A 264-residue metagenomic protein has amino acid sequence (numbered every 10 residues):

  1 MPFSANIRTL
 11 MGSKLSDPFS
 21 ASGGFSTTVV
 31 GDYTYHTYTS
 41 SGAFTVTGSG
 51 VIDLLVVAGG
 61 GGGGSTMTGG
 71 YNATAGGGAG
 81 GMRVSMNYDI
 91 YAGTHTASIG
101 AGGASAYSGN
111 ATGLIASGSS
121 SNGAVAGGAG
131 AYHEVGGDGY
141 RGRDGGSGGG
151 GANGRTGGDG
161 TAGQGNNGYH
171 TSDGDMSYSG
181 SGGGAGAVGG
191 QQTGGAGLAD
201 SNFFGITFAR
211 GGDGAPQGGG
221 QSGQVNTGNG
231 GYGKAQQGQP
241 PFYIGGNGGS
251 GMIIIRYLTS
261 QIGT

Functional and structural regions predicted by a protein language model:
P2-T264: Low-complexity, glycine/proline-biased repetitive segments and flexible coils/loops
